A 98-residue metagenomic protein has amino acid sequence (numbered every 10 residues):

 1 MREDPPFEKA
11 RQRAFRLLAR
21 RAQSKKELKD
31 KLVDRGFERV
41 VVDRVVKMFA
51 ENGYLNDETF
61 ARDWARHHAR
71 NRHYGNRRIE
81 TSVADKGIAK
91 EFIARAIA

Functional and structural regions predicted by a protein language model:
M1-A98: An alpha-helical, amphipathic repeat domain used for nucleic-acid recognition, typified by the mTERF helical solenoid
